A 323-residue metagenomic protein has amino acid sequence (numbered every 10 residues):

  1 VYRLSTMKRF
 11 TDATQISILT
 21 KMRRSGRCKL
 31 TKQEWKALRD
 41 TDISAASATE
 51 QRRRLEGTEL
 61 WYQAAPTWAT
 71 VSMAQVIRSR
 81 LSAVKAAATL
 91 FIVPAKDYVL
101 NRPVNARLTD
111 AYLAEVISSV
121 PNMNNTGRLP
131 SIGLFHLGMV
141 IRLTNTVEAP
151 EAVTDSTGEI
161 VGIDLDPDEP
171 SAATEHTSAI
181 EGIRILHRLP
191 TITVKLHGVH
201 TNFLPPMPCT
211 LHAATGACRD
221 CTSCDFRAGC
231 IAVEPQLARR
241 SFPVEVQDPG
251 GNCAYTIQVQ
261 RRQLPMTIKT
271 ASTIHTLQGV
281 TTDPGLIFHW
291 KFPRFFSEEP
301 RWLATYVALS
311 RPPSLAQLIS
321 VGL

Functional and structural regions predicted by a protein language model:
V1-P150, P167: Conserved helicase motor core of P-loop NTPases
T70, L137-L323: C-terminal accessory regions
